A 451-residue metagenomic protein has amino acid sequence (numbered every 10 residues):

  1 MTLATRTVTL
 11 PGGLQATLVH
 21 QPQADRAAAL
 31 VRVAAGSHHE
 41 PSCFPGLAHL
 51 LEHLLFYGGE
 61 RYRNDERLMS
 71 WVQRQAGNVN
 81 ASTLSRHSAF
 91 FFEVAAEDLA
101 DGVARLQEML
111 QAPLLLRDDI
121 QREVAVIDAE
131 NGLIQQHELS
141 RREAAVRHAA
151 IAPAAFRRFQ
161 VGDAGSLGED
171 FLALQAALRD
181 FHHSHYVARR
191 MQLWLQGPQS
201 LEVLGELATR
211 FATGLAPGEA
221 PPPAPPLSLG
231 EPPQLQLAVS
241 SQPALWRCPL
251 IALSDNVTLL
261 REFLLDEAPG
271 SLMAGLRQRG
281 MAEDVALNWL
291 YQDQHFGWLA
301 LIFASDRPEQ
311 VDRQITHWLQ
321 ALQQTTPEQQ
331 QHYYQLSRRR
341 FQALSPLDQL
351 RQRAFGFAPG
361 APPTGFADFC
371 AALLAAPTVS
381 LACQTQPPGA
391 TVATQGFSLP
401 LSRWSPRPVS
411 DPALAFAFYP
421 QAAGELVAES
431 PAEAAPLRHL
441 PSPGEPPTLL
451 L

Functional and structural regions predicted by a protein language model:
M1-D25, A413-G444: N- or domain-start disorder-to-order transition segments that initiate the globular core
H20-V72, E130, A252-L265, E445-L451: Active/ligand-binding-proximal structured segments within catalytic/core domains that scaffold catalytic residues
V33, E60, D65-F181, P226-L229 (+4 more regions): Acidic/histidine-enriched segments that form metal/cofactor-coordinating and catalytic pocket/exosite environments
V33, F92-A96, L195-G197, C248-L253 (+1 more regions): Short beta-strand-to-loop capping motifs
L99-D101, L201-E206, L253-N256, R307-R313 (+1 more regions): Short, conserved charged micro-motifs
F156-Q160, V187-A188, Q192-R247, V392-S430: An aromatic/glycine/proline-enriched structural segment found at the starts of mature extracellular/organellar domains
W194-G197, Y333-P431, H439: C-terminal regions of mature proteins
L245-W246, L265-S305, E433-L437: A structural supersecondary motif
